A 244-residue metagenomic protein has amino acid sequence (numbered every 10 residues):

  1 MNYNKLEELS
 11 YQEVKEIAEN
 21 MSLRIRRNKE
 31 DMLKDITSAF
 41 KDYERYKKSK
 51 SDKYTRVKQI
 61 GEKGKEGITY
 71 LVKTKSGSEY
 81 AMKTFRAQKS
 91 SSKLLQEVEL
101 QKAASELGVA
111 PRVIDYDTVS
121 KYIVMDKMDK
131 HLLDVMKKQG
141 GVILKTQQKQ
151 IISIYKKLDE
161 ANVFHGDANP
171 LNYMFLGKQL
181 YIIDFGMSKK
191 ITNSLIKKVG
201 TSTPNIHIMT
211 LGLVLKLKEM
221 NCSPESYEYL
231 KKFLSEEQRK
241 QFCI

Functional and structural regions predicted by a protein language model:
M1-E44: Basic helix-extension-helix modules of the SAP/HeH family
S38-Q59: Juxta-kinase regulatory segment immediately upstream of eukaryotic protein kinase catalytic domains
K58-Q59, K63-V98: ATP-binding glycine-rich loop module of kinase domains
T84-Y116, T146, I191: A conserved alpha-helical element in kinase catalytic cores
G108-Q147: Conserved structural core of kinase catalytic domains
I143-K157: Conserved alphaE helix
E160-F175: Catalytic-loop of the protein kinase fold
L176-I244: C-lobe/activation-segment region of protein kinase-like
